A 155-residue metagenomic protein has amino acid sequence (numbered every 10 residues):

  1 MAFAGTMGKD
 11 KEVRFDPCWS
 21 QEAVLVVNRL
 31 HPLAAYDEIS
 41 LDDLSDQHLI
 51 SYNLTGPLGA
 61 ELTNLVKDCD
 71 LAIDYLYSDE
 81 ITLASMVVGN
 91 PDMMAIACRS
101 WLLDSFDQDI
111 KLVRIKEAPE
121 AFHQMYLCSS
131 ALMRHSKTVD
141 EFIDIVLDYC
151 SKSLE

Functional and structural regions predicted by a protein language model:
M1-G8, N28-R29, E80, I96-W101: Beta->alpha turn/N-cap motifs
G5, L71-L83: Short beta-strand-to-loop elements that line the ligand-binding cleft of bilobed periplasmic-binding protein-like
K11-A23, V27-L49: Flexible hinge/capping segments at coil-to-helix
K11-E22, Y36, T82-L132: Beta-alpha-beta core module
V26, S51-Y52, Y77-S78, A95: Active-site-adjacent beta-strand anchor residues
D42, Y126-E155: Extended ligand-binding regions for polar small-molecule ligands
Q47-C69, R99, L103, H135-I143 (+1 more regions): Secondary-structure junction motif
